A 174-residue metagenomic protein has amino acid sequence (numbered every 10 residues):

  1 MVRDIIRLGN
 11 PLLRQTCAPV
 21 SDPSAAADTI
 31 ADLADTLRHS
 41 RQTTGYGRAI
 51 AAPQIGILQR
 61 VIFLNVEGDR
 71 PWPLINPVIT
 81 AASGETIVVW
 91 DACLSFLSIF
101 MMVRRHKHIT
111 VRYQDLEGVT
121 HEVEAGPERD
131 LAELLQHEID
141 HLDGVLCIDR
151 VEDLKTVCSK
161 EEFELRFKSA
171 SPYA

Functional and structural regions predicted by a protein language model:
M1-A174: Positively charged
